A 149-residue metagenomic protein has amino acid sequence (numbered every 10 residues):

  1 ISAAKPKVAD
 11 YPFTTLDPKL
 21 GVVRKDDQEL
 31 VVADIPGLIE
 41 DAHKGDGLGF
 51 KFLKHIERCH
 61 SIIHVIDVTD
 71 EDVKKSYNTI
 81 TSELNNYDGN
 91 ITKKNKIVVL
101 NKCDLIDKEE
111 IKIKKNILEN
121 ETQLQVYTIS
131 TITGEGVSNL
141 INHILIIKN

Functional and structural regions predicted by a protein language model:
I1-D46, F50-S61, I66, I141-I144: Conserved G1/Walker A P-loop phosphate-binding module
Y11, I129-T131: Cofactor-binding loops of NAD(P)H-dependent oxidoreductases, dominated by short-chain dehydrogenase/reductases
K25-D27, F50-T128, S138, I144-I147: Conserved C-terminal guanine-recognition region of P-loop GTPase G domains, centered on the G4
G134: N-terminal, positively charged regions that mediate nucleic acid binding
